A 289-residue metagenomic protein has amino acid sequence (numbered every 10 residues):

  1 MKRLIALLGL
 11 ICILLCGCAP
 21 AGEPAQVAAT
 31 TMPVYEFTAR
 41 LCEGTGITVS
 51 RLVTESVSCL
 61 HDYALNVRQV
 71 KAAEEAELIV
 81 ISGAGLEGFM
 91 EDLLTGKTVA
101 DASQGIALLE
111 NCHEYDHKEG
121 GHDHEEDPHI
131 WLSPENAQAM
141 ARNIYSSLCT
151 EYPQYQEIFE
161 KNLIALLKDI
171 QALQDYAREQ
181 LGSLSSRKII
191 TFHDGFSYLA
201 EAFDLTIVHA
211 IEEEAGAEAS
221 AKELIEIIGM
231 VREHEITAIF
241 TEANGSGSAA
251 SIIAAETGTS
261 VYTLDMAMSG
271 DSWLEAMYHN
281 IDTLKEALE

Functional and structural regions predicted by a protein language model:
K2-R3, R187: Basic side chains
R3-A21: Sec-dependent N-terminal signal peptides of Gram-positive bacterial secreted proteins and lipoproteins
G17-E289: Extracytoplasmic metal-acquisition and chelation regions
